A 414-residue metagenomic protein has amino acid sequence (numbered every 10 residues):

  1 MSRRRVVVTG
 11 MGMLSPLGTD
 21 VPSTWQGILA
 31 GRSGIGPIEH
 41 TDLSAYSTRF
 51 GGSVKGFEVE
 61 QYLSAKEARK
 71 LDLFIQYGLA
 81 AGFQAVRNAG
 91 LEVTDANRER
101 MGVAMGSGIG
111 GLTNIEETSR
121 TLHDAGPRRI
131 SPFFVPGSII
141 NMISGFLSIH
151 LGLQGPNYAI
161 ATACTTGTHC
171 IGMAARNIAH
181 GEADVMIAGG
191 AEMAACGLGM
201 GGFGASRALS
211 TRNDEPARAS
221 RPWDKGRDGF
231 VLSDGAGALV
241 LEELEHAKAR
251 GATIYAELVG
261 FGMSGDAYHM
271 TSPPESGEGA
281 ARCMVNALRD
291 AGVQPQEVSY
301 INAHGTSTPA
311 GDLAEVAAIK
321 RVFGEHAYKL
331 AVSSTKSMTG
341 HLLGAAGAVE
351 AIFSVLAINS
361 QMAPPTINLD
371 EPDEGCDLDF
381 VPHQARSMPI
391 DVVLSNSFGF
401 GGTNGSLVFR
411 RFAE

Functional and structural regions predicted by a protein language model:
M1-E67, E245-Y255, I352-T366, R410-E414: ACP-dependent fatty acid/polyketide chain-elongation machinery
M1-R3, P37-V86, R100, I109-M173 (+3 more regions): Conserved catalytic cysteine-centered active-site region of acyl-thioester-dependent Claisen-condensing enzymes
M1-V8, D95-R98, A291-E297, Y328 (+1 more regions): Flexible, low-complexity linker/loop segments at domain and module junctions
R5-T9, G36, D214-A291, Y300 (+1 more regions): Condensing-enzyme catalytic core mediating Claisen C-C bond formation in acyl metabolism
G10, I28, G82, V103 (+10 more regions): Conserved small-residue
L43-S53, G110-N114, M193-S220, G262-R282 (+3 more regions): Active-site-adjacent elements of ketosynthase-type condensing enzymes
G78-A89, I143, C170, E242-L244 (+5 more regions): Short, well-ordered amphipathic alpha-helical segments that serve as non-catalytic structural scaffolds within diverse
D124-S131, G172, R176, H180 (+5 more regions): Glycine-/small-residue-rich "gating" segment that lines the acyl/pantetheine channel and substrate pocket
